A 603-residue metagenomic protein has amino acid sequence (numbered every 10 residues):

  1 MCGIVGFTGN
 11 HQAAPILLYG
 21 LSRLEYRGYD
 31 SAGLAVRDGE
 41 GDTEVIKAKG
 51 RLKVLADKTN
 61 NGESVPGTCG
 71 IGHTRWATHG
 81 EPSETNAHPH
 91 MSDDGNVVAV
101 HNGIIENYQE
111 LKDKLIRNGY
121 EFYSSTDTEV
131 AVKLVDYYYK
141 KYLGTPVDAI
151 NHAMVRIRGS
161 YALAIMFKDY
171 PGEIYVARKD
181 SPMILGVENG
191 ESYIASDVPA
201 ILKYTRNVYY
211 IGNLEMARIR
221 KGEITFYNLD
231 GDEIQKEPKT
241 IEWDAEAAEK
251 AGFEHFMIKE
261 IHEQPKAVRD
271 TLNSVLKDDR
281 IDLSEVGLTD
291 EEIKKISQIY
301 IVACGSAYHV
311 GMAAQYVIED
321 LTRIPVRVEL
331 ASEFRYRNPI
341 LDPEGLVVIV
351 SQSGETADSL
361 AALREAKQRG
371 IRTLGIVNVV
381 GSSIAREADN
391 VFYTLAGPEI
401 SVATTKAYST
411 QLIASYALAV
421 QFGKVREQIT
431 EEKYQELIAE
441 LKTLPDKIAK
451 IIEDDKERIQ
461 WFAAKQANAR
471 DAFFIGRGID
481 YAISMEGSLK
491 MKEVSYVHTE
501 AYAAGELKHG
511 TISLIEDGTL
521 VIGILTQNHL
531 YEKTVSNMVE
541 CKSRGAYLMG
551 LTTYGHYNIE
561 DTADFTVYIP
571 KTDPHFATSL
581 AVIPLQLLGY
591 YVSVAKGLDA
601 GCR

Functional and structural regions predicted by a protein language model:
M1-E254, E263-S297, Y336, A449-E453 (+1 more regions): Conserved short alpha-helical segments that host acidic/polar catalytic motifs at enzyme active sites
I4, A99, I165, V176 (+6 more regions): Structural beta-sheet core signal
T68, G72-T85, V275-D290, A314-V350 (+2 more regions): Glycine-rich oxoanion-binding loops at beta->alpha junctions
P89-M91, M166, Y175-V176, V208-Y209 (+13 more regions): Replace "in large, NTP-powered and nucleic-acid-processing enzymes" with "in large, NTP-powered factors and other
D127-V130, V310, A314, T410-A414 (+3 more regions): Catalytic-loop motifs flanking and including active-site residues across diverse enzymes
Q264-V268, L272-Y300, N390-L520, S593-R603: Active-site phosphate/pyrophosphate-binding segments
K294-T443, I524-P570, L588: Glycine-rich phosphate-binding loops that contact phosphosugars or nucleotide phosphates
Y547, E560-T562, T572-R603: Generic C-terminus detector
